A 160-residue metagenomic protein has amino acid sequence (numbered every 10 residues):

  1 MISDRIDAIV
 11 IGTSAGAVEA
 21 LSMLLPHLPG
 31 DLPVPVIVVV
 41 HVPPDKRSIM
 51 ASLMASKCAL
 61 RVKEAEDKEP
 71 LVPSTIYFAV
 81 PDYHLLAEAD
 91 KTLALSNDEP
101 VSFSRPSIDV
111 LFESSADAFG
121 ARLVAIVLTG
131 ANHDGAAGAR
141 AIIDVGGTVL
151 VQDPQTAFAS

Functional and structural regions predicted by a protein language model:
M1-S160: Conserved acid/base catalytic micro-environments in cytosolic active-site loops
